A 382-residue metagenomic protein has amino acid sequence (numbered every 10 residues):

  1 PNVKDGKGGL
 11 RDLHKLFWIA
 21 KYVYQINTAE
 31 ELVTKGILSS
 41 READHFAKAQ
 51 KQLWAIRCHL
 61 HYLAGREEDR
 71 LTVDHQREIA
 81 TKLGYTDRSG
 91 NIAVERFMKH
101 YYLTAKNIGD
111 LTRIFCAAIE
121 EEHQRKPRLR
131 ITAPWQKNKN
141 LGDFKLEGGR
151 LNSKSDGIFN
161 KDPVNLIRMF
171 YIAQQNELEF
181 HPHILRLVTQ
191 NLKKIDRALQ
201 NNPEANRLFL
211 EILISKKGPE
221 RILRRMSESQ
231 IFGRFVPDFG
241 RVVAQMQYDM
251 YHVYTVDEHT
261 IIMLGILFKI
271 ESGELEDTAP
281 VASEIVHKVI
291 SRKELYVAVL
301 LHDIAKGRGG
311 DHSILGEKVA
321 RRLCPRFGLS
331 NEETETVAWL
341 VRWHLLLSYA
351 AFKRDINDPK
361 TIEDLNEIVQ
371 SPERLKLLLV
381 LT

Functional and structural regions predicted by a protein language model:
P1-H252, R321: Non-catalytic interface/linker regions that flank or bridge core catalytic/transmembrane domains
T28, S89, A93, D162 (+3 more regions): Intrinsic-disorder/low-complexity, polar/charged segments
T34, A43-A55, Y62-G65, T81 (+3 more regions): Divalent metal-dependent catalytic cores for phosphoryl transfer on phosphate-bearing substrates
G36, R128-L129, P237-F239, I270-L275 (+1 more regions): Short linear motifs at secondary-structure transitions and domain/linker junctions
I79-K82, T104-C116, D156, R221-E228 (+3 more regions): Hydrophobic transmembrane alpha-helix bundles
R197-A298, D303, G307-G328, E335-A338 (+1 more regions): Long, K/E/R/D-enriched contiguous segments that form extended
